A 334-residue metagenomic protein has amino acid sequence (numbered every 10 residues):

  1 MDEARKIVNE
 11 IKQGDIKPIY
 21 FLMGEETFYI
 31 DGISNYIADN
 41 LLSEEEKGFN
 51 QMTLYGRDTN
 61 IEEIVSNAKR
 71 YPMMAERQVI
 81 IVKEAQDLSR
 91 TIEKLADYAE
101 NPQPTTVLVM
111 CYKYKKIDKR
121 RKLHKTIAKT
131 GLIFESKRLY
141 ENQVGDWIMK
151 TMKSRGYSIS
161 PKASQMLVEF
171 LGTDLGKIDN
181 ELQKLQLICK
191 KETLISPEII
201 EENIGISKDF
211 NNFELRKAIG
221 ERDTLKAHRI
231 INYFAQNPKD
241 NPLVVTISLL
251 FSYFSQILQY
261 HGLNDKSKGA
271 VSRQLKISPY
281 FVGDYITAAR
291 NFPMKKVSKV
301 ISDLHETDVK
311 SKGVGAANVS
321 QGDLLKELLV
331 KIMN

Functional and structural regions predicted by a protein language model:
M1-N334: Conserved beta/loop motifs at nucleotide-recognition and modification sites
